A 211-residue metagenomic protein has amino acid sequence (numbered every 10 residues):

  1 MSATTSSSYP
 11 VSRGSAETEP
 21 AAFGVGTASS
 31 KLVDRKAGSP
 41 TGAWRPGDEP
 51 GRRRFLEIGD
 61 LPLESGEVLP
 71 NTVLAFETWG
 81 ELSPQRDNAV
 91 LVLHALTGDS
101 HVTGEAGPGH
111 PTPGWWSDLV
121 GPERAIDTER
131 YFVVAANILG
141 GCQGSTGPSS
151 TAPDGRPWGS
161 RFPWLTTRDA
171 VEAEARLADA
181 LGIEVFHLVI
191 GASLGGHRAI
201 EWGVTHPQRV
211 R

Functional and structural regions predicted by a protein language model:
S2-A89, A106: Catalytic-loop region of hydrolases
L63-S65, V120-R124, L177, R198-E201: Catalytic micro-motifs at enzyme active sites that drive phosphoryl/nucleotidyl and oxygen chemistry
N71-V73, N88, R130-Y131, A199 (+1 more regions): Extracellular structured ligand-interaction cores
E77, L82-T151: N-terminal cap/lid subdomain of alpha/beta-hydrolase-fold enzymes
T97-H101, L181, H206, V210: A generic secondary-structure signal for well-formed alpha-helical elements
W115-V120, G159-L165: A short acidic, glycine-rich active-site loop that binds or catalyzes chemistry on phosphate/adenosine moieties
G155-R161, R168-L188, T205-P207: Conserved acidic catalytic loop of the alpha/beta-hydrolase fold
V185-R211: Conserved hydrolase catalytic core segment
